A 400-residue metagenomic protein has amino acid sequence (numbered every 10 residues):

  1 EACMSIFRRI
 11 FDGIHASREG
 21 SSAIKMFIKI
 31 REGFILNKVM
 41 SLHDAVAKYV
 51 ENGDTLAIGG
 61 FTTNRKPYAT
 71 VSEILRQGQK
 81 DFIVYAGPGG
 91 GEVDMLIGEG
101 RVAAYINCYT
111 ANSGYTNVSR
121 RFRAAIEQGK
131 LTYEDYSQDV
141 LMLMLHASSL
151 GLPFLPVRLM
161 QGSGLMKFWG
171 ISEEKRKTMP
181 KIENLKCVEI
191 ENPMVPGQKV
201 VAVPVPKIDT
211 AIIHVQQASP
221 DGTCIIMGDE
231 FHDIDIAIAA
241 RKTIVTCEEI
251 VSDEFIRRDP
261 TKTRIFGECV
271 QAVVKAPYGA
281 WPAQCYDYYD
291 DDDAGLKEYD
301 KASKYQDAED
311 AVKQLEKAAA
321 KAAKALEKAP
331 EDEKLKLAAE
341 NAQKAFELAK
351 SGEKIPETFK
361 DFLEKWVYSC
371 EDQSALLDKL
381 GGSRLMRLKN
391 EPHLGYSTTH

Functional and structural regions predicted by a protein language model:
S5-E327, E331, K336, E340-H400: Conserved alpha/beta enzyme-core scaffold
